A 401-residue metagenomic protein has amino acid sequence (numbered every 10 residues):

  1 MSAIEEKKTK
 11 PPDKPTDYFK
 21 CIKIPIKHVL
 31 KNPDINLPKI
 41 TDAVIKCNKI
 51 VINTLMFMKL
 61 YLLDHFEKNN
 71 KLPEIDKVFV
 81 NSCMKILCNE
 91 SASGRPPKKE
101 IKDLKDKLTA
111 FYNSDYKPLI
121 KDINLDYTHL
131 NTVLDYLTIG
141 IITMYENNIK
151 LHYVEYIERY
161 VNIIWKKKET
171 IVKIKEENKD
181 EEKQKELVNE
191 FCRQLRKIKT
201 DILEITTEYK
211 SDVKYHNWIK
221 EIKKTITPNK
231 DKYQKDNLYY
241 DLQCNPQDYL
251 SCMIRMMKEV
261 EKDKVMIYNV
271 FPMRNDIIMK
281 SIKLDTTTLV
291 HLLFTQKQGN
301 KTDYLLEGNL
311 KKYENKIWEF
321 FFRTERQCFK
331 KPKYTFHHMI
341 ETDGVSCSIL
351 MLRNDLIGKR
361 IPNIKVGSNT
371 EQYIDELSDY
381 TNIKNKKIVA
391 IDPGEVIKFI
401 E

Functional and structural regions predicted by a protein language model:
M1-E401: Nucleic-acid substrate recognition interfaces
